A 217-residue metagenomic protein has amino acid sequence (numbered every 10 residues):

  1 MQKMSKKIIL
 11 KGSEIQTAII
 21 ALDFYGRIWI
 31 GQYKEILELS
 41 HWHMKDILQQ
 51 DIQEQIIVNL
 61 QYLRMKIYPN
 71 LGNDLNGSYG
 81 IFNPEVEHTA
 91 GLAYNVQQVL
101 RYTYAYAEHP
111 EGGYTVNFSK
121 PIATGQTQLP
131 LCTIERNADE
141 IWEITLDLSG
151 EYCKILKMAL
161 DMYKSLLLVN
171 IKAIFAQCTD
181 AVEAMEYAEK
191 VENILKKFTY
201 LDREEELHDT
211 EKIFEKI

Functional and structural regions predicted by a protein language model:
Q2-I217: Positively charged, low-complexity terminal tracts and the immediately adjacent first secondary-structure elements
